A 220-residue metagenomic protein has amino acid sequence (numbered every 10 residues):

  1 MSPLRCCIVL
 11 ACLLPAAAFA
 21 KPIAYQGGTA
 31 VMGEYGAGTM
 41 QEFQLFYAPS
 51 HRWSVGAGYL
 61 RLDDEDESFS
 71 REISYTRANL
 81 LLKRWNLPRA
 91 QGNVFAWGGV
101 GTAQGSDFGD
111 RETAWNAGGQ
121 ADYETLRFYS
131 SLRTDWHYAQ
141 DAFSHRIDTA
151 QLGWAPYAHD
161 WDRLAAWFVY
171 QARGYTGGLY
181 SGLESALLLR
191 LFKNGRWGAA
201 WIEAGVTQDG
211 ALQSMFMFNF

Functional and structural regions predicted by a protein language model:
M1-A24: Cleavable N-terminal export/targeting peptides
S2, A11, Q104, M215-F220: Short amphipathic alpha-helical segments
A20-A186, G205-D209: Outer-membrane pore/translocation modules
G178-F220: Predominantly the C-terminal beta-signal and adjacent terminal strand-loop region of outer-membrane beta-barrel
